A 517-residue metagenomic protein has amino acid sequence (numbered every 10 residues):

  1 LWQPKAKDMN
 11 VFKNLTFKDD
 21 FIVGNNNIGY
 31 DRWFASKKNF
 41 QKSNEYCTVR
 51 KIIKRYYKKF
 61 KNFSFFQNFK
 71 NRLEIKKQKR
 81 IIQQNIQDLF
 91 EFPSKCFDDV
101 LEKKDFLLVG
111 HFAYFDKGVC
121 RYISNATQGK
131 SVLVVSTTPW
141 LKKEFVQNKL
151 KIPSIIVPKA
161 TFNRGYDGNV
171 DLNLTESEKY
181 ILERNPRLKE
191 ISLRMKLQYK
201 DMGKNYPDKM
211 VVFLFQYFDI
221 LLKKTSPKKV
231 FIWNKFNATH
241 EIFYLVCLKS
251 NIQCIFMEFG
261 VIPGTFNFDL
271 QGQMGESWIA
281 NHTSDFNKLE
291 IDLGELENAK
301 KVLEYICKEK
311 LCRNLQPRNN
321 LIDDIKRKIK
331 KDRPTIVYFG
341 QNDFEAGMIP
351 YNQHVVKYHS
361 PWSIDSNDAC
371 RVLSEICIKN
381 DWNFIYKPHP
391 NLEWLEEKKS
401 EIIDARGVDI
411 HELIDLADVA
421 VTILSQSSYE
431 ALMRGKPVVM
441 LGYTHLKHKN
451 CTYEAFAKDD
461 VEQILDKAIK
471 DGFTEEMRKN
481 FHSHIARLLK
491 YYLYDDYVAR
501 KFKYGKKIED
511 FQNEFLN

Functional and structural regions predicted by a protein language model:
W2-R55: Glycosyltransferase-associated regions of secretory-pathway enzymes, highlighting luminal stem/catalytic domains
K51-K95, D99-D105, H111-Y114, Y122-F213 (+2 more regions): Conserved N-terminal ligand/cofactor-binding loop architecture of enzyme catalytic domains
G110-H111, T137, K159, F259 (+3 more regions): Short loop/turn segments at strand-loop or loop-helix junctions that form parts of catalytic or ligand-binding pockets
L193-M195, S366-A405: Catalytic donor nucleotide-activated moiety binding site of glycosyltransferases and closely related
Q216-Q273: Conserved nucleotide-sugar donor-interacting segment of glycosyltransferase catalytic cores, predominantly GT-B
I232-K235, T239, G407-E454: A donor-sugar binding/catalytic signature common to diverse glycosyltransferases and related nucleotide-sugar
S277-D324, C451-N517: Leloir-type glycosyltransferase catalytic cores
F344-D368: A solvent-exposed, charged loop/short amphipathic helix patch at secondary-structure junctions
